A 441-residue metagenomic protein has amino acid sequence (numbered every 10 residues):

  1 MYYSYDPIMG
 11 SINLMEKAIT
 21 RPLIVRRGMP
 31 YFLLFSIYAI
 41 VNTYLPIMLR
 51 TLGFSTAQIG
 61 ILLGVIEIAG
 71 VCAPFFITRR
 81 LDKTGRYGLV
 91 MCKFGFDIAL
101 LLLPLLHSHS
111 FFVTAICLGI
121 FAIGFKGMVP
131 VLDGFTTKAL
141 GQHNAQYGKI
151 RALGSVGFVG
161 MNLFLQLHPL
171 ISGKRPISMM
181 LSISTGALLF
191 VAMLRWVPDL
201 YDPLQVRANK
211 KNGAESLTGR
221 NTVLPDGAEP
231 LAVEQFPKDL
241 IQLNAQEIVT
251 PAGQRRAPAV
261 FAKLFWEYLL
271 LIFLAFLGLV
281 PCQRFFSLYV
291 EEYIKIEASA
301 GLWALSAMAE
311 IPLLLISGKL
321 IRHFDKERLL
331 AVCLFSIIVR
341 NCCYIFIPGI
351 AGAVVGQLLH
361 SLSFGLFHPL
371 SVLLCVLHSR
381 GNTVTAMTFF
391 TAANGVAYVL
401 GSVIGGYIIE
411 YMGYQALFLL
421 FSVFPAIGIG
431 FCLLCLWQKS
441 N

Functional and structural regions predicted by a protein language model:
G10-R21, P198-L270: Juxtamembrane intracellular "pre-TM" segments in multi-pass secondary transporters
E16-E67, L264-L302: Helix-loop boundary and gating motifs at the non-cytosolic
F32, F111-M128, F273, G352-L366: Hydrophobic core of transmembrane alpha-helices in multi-pass small-molecule transporters, especially MFS/SLC-type
A73-R86, P169, L313-D325, I409: Helix-to-loop junctions at the C-terminal end of transmembrane segments in multipass secondary transporters
L89-L103, R328-C343: Structural signature of the two symmetry-related core transmembrane helices
K126-G141, L366-S379: Intracellular juxtamembrane helix-capping segments at the cytosolic ends of symmetry-related transmembrane helices
S178-R195, F418-L434: Symmetry-related core transmembrane helices of the 12-TM Major Facilitator Superfamily/SLC fold
T383-Y411: A late C-terminal transmembrane helix in Major Facilitator Superfamily
